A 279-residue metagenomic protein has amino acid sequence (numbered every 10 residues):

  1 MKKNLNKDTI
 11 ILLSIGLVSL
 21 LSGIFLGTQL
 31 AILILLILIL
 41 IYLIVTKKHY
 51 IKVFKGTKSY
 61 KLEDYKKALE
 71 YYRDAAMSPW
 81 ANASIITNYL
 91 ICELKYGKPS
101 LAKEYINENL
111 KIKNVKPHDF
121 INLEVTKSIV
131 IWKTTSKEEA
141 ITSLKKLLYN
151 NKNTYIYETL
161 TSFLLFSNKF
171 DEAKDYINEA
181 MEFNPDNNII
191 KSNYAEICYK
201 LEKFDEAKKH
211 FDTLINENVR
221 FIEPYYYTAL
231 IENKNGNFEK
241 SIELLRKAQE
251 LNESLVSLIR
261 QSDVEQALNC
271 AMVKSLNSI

Functional and structural regions predicted by a protein language model:
K61, K95, I129, K133 (+4 more regions): Register position in tetratricopeptide repeats
W80, N114, N151-K152, P185 (+2 more regions): Short coil turns that delineate tetratricopeptide repeat
I85, D119, L123, I156-Y157 (+3 more regions): TPR alpha-solenoid repeat register
N88, T126, T159, N193 (+2 more regions): Canonical tetratricopeptide repeat
